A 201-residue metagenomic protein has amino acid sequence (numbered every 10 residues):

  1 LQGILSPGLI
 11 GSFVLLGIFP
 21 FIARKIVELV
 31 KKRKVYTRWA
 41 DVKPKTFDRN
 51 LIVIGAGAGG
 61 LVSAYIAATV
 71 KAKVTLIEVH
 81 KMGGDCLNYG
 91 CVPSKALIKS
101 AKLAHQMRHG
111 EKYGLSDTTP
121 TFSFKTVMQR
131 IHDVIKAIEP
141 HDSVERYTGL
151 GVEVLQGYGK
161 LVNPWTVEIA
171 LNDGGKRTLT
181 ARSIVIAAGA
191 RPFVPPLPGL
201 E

Functional and structural regions predicted by a protein language model:
L1-Q2, F13: Hydrophobic alpha-helical membrane segments of integral membrane proteins
I4-G8: Feature marks short, highly hydrophobic, charge-poor N-terminal signal-anchor/signal peptide-like helices that anchor
L9-L51, T69: Extreme N-terminal leader/targeting segments of oxidoreductases
R33-K43, F47, I66-A72, I77-E201: Glycine-rich flavin
I52-I54, T75: Conserved hydrophobic packing residues within short motifs/helices of P-loop NTPase cores of ABC-family ATPases
G55-A58, V79-H80: Glycine-rich Rossmann-fold phosphate-binding loop(s) that bind the pyrophosphate of adenine dinucleotide cofactors
L61: Residues forming the Rossmann-fold NAD(P)(H) cofactor-binding site
